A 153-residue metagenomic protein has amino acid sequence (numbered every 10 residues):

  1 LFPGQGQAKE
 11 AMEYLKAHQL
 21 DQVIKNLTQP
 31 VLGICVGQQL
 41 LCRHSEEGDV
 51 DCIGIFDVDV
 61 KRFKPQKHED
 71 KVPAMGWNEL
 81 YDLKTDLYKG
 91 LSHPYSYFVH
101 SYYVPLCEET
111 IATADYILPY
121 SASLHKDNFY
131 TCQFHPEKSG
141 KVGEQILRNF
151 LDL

Functional and structural regions predicted by a protein language model:
L1-G33, Q38-V50: Flexible gly/pro-rich beta->alpha loop and the following alpha-helix that scaffold active-site loops
A8, P73-W77, G143, L147: A general structural signal for well-ordered alpha-helical segments in protein cores
K9-E10, K64, T131-Q133: A short acidic, helix-capping loop that chelates divalent metal ions and anchors anionic groups
D21-Q22, R43-L118: Pocket-forming structural segment of enzyme catalytic cores
Q29, S92-P94, D127-F129: Short, proline-enriched alpha-helix->beta-strand connector loops that line the catalytic pocket of alpha/beta-hydrolase
L32, G54, Y97, Y130-C132: Hydrophobic/aromatic beta-strand patches that form the interior of the parallel beta-sheet core in alpha/beta enzyme
C35, H100, H135: Histidine-centered divalent metal-coordination motifs
Y103-L153: C-terminal and late-domain segments of enzyme folds
